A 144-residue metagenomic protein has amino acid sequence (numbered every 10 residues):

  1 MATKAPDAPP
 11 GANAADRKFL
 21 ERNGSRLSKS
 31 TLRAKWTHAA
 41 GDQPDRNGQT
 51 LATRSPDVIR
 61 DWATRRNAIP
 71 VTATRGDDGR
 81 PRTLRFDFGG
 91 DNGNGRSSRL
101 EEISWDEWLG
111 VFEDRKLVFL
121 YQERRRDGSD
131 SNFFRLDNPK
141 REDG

Functional and structural regions predicted by a protein language model:
M1-G144: A charge-rich, low-complexity, intrinsically flexible signal that marks solvent-exposed coils, linkers, repeats
